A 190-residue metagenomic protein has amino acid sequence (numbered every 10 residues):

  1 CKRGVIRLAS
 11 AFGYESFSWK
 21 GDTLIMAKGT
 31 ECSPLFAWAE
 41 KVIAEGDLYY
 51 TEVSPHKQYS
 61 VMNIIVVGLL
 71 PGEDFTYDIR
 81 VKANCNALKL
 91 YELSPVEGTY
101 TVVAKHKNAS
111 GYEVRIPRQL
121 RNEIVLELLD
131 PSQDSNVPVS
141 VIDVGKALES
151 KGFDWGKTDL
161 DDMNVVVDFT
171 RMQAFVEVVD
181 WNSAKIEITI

Functional and structural regions predicted by a protein language model:
C1-G21, D74-K151, I190: Tryptophan-paired
C1-Q58: Short, low-hydrophobicity acidic/polar segments
L48-Y50, V61-N63, A109-E113: Intrinsic-disorder/low-complexity, polar/charged segments enriched in Ser/Thr/Lys/Arg/Asp/Glu/Gln
H56-G68: A short, Gly/Thr-enriched small/hydrophobic beta-strand-prone motif that recurs across taxa
L70-G72: Extended, low-complexity, turn-rich repeat/linker tracts enriched in Gly/Pro/Ser/Thr and Asp/Glu that occur
L129-I190: Hydrophilic extracytoplasmic domains
